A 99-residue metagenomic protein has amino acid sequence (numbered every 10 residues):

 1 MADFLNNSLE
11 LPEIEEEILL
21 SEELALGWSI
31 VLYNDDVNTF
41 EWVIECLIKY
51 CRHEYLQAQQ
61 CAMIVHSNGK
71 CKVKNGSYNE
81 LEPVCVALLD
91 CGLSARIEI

Functional and structural regions predicted by a protein language model:
A2-I99: Terminal domain-initiation and capping elements
